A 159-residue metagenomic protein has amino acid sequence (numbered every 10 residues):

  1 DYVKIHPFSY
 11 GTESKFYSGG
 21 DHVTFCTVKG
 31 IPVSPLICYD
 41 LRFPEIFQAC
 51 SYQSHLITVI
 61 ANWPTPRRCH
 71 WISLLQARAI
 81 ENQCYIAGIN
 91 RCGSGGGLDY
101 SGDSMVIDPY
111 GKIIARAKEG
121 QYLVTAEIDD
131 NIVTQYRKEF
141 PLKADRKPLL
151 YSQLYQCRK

Functional and structural regions predicted by a protein language model:
D1-Y52, P66-S73, Y100, Q135-L142: Active-site catalytic loop in hydrolytic enzyme cores
P7, F25, R91-K159: C-terminal beta-strand edge segments of enzyme domains
R42-V124: CN hydrolase (nitrilase-like) catalytic-core segments centered on the catalytic cysteine and neighboring Lys/Glu
